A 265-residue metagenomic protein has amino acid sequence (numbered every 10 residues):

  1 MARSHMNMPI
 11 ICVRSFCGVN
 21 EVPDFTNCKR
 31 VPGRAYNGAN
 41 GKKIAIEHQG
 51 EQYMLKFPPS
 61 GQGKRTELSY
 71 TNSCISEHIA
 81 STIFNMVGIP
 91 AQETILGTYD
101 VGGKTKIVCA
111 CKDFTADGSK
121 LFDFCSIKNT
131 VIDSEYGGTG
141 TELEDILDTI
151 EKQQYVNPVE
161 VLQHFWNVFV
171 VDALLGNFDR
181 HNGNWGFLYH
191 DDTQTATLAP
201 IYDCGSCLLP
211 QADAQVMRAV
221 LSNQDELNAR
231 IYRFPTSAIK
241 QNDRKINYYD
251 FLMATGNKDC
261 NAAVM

Functional and structural regions predicted by a protein language model:
M1-A2: Ribonuclease/tRNase effector modules and their secretory precursors
H5: Entry/capping segment at the start of metal-dependent catalytic domains with acidic active-site entry clusters
M8: Catalytic nucleophile loop
I11-S134: Conserved ATP-binding subdomain of kinase catalytic cores across diverse folds
N20-P23, N27, E144-P158, D213-Q215 (+1 more regions): A short, terminal or domain-edge coil/loop segment
N85, L188-M265: C-terminal catalytic region of ATP-dependent kinase domains
A110-V170: ATP-dependent phospho-/nucleotidyl transfer catalytic cores
E144-D213: Conserved kinase catalytic-core segment
